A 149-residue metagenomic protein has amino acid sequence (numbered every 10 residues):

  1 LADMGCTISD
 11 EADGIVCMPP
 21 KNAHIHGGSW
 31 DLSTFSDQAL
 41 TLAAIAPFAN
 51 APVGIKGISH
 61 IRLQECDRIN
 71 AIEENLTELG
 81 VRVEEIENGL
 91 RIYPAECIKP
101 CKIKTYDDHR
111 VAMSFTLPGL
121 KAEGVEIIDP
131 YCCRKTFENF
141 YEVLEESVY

Functional and structural regions predicted by a protein language model:
L1-Y149: Short, structured segments at the rim of ligand-binding sites
